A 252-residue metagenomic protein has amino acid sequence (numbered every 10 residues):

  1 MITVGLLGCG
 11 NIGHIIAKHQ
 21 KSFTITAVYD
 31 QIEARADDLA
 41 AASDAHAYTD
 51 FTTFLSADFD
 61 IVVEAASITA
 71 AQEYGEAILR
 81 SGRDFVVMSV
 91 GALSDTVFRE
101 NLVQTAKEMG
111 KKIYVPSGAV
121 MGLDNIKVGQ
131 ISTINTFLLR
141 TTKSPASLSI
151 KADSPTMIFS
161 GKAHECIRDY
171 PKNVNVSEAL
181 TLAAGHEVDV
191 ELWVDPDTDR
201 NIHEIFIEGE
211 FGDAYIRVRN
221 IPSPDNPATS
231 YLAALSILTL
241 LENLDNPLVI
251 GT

Functional and structural regions predicted by a protein language model:
T3-I16: Glycine-rich adenosine-cofactor-binding loop
L6, T26-D30, V62: Short, hydrophobic beta-strand segments that form beta-sheet elements in well-ordered domains
F23-A40: NAD(P)-binding Rossmann-fold cofactor-contacting core
A45, S81-D84, E108-K111: A short helix->loop->beta-strand "cap" motif at the edges of active sites that frequently abuts
T49-R80, A92-T96: Beta-loop-alpha module in the N-terminal Rossmann-like domain of NAD(P)-dependent dehydrogenases, especially those
E64, V87, I113-S117: General beta-strand structural signal in soluble alpha/beta enzymes
V90-G110: Rossmann-fold NAD(P)-binding glycine/threonine-rich loop
I113-Y114, A119-T252: Active-site-lining helix/loop region of Rossmann-like oxidoreductase modules
